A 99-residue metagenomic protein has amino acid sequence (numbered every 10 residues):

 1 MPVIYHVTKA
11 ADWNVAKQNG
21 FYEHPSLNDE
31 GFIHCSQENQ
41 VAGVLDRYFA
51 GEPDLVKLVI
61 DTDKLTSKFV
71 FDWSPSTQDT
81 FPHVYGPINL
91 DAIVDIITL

Functional and structural regions predicted by a protein language model:
M1-L99: Conserved, structured core segments of small domains
